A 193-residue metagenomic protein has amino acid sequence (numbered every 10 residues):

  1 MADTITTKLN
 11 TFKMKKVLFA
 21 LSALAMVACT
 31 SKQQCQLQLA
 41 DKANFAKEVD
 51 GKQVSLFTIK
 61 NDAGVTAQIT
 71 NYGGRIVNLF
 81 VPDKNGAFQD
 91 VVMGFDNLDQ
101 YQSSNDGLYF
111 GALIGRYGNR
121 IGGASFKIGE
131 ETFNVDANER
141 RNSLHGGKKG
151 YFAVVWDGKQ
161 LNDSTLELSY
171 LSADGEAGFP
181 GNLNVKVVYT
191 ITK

Functional and structural regions predicted by a protein language model:
M1-L37: Bacterial Sec-dependent N-terminal signal peptides
T30-K193: Surface-exposed acidic/polar loop and edge beta-strand patches at domain peripheries
